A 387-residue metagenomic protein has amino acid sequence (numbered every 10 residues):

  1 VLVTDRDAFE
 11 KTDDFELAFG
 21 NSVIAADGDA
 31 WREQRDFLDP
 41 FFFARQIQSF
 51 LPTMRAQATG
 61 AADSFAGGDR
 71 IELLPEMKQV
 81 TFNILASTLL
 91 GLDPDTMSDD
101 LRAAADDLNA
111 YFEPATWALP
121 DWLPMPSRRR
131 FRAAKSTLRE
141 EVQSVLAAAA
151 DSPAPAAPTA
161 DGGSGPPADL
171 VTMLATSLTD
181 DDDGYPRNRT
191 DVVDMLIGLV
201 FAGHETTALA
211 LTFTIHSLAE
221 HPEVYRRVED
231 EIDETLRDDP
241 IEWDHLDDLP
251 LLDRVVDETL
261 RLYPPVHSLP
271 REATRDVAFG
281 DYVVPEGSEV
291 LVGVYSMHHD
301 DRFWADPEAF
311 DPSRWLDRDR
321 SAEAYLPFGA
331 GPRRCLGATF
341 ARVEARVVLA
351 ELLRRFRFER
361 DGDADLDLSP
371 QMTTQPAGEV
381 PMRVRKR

Functional and structural regions predicted by a protein language model:
V1-E16, A305: Cytochrome P450 catalytic domain signature, combining two hallmark sequence patches
L2, F9-K11, A30-W31, Q46-L209: Cytochrome P450 heme-thiolate monooxygenase catalytic core
D7, P270, V292-D319: Conserved cytochrome P450 K-helix/beta-meander segment immediately N-terminal to the heme-binding cysteine loop
L51, R55, P155-T172, S217-V266 (+4 more regions): Cytochrome P450 I-helix active-site segment
T206-A219, V348: Short, small-residue alpha-helix embedded
P222-V224, S321, A338-T374: Cytochrome P450 heme-binding "Cys pocket" and the immediately downstream C-terminal segment
